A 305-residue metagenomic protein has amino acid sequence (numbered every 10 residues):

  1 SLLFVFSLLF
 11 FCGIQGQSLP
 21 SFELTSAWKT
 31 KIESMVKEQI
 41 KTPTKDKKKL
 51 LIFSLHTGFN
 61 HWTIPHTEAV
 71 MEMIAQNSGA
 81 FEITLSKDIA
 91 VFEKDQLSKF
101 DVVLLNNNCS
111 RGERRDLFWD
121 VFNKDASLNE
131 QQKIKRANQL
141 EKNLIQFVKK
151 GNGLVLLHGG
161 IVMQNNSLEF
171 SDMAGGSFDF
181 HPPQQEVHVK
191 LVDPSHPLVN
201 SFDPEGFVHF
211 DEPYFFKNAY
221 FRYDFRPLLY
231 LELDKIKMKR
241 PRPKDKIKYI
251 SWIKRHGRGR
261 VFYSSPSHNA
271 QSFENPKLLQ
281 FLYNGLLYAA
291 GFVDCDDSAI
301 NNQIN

Functional and structural regions predicted by a protein language model:
L3-G13: Bacterial N-terminal signal peptides
S18-K45, P65, M73-S78, K237-Y249 (+1 more regions): Extracellular ligand-binding/catalytic regions of CAZymes and related secreted enzymes and adhesion modules
K29-E38, S171-D172, G176-G257: Catalytic beta-strand/loop cores that center a nucleophilic Ser/Cys/Thr and support acyl-enzyme chemistry
K47-G58: Short beta-strand segments enriched in small/hydrophobic residues
L50-L51, L97-Q164, R258: Short alpha-beta junction capping motif
H56-F59, I89-V91, N108-G112, L154 (+4 more regions): Solvent-exposed loop/turn segments at secondary-structure junctions within structured extracellular/periplasmic domains
T57-A69: Glycine- and acidic-residue-enriched helix-capping/strand-helix junction motifs
G79-E93: A short, well-structured beta->alpha microelement
